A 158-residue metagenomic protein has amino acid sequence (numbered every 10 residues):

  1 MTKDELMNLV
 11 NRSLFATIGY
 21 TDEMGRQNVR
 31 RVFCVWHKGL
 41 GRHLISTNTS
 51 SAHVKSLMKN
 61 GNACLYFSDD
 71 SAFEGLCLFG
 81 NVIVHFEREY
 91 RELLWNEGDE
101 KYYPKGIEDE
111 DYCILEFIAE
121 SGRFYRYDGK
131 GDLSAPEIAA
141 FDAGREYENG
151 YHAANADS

Functional and structural regions predicted by a protein language model:
M1-D4, D99-E100: Charged, amphipathic alpha-helical segments
N8-G25, A63-F67: A short, Trp-centered hydrophobic/proline-enriched beta-strand micro-motif
T17, R42-L44, R123: General beta-strand recognition
R26-N28, N81: Residue-level signal for well-ordered, solvent-exposed loop/turn and beta-edge residues enriched in charged/polar side
R31-F33: Conserved beta-strand in the GNAT
V35-A72: A short mixed-secondary-structure module that forms the rim of ligand-binding clefts
C77-S158: Charged, gly/pro-rich active-site loop segments
